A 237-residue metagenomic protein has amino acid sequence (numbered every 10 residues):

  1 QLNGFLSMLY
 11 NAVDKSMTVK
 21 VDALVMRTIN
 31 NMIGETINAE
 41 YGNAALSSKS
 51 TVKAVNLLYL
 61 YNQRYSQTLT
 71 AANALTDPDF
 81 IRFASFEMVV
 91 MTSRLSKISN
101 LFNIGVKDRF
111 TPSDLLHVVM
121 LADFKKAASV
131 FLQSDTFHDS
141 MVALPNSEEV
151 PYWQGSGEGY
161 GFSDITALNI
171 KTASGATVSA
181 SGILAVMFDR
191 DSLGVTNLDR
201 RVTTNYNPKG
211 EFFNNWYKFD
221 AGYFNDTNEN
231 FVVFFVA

Functional and structural regions predicted by a protein language model:
Q1-N43, F213-Y217: Long, contiguous amphipathic alpha-helices that act as assembly "spine/axial" helices in icosahedral shell and virion
K15, K20, K49, K53 (+7 more regions): Context-gated lysine
V19, A23, R27, F124 (+2 more regions): General "foldedness" signal
A23-F131: Extended amphipathic alpha-helical segments with heptad-repeat/coiled-coil character used for oligomerization, fusion
V130-A237: Extended, compositionally biased alpha-helical segments that mediate assembly or anchoring
